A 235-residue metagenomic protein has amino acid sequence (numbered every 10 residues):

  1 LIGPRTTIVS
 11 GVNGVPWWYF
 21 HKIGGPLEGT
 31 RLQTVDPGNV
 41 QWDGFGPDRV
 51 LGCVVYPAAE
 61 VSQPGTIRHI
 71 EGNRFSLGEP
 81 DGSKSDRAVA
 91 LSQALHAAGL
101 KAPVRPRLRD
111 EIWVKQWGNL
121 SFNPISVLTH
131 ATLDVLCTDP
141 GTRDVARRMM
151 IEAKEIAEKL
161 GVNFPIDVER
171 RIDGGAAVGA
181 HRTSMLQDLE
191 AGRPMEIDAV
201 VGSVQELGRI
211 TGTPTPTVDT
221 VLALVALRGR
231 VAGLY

Functional and structural regions predicted by a protein language model:
L1-S62: Rossmann-like NAD(P)(H) cofactor-binding subdomain of soluble oxidoreductases
P16-E28, I67-E79, T129-L136, R182-A191: Helix-loop-beta segment of a Rossmann-like dinucleotide-binding subdomain
P16-W18, E60, I112, G174 (+1 more regions): Generic structural signal for helix capping and beta-alpha/helix-loop junctions
W17-W18, W113, W117, L186 (+1 more regions): Tryptophan-centered motif/residue detector
W42-K115, L120-S121, V127-P165: Internal alpha-helical scaffold of NAD(P)-dependent oxidoreductase catalytic cores
V135, R143-Y235: NAD(P)-dependent Rossmann-like dehydrogenase/reductase catalytic/cofactor-binding core
